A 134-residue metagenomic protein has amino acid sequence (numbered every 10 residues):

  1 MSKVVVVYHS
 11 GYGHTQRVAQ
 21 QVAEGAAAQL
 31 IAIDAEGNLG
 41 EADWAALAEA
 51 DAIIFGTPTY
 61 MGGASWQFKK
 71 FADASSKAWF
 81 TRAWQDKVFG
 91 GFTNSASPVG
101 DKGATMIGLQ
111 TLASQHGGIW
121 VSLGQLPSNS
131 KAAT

Functional and structural regions predicted by a protein language model:
M1-W84: N-terminal beta1-alpha1-beta2 submodule of the flavodoxin-like/Rossmannoid cofactor-binding fold
V88-T134: Short, glycine-/small-residue-rich phosphate/pyrophosphate-handling segment
